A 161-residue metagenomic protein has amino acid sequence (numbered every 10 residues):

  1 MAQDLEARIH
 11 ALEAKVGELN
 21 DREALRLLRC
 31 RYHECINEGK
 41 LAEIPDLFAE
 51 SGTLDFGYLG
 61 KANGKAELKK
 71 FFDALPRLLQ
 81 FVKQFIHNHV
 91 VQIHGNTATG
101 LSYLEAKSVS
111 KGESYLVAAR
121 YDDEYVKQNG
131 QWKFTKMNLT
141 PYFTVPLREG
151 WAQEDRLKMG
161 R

Functional and structural regions predicted by a protein language model:
M1-E34, E38, D46: Short, low-complexity N-terminal intrinsically disordered segments enriched in polar/charged residues
A2, T99, R120-W151: Short beta-strand edge/turn micro-motifs at domain boundaries
I36, F48, L104-A106, N138-P141: Short beta-strand segments enriched in hydrophobic/aromatic residues within well-folded beta-rich domains
L41-A106: A solvent-exposed, acidic/Ser-Thr-rich amphipathic alpha-helical stretch
L59, K111-S114: Short, solvent-exposed loop/turn segments at secondary-structure boundaries
Q84-I86, L116-Y121: Short, surface-exposed coil-to-beta transition loops
A106-S110, Y125-K127: Beta-strand elements of well-folded, non-transmembrane domains
G150-R161: Extended, polar beta-sheet/loop recognition surfaces of beta-rich domains that mediate binding to diverse ligands
